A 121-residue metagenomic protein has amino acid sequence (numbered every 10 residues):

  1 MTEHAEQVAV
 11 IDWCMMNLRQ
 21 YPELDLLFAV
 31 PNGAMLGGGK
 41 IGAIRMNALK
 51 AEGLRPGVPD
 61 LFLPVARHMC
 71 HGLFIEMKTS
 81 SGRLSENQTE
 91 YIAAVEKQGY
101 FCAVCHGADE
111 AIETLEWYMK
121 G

Functional and structural regions predicted by a protein language model:
M1-G121: Catalytic phosphate/metal-binding cores of nucleic-acid and nucleotide-processing enzymes, i.e., regions that mediate
